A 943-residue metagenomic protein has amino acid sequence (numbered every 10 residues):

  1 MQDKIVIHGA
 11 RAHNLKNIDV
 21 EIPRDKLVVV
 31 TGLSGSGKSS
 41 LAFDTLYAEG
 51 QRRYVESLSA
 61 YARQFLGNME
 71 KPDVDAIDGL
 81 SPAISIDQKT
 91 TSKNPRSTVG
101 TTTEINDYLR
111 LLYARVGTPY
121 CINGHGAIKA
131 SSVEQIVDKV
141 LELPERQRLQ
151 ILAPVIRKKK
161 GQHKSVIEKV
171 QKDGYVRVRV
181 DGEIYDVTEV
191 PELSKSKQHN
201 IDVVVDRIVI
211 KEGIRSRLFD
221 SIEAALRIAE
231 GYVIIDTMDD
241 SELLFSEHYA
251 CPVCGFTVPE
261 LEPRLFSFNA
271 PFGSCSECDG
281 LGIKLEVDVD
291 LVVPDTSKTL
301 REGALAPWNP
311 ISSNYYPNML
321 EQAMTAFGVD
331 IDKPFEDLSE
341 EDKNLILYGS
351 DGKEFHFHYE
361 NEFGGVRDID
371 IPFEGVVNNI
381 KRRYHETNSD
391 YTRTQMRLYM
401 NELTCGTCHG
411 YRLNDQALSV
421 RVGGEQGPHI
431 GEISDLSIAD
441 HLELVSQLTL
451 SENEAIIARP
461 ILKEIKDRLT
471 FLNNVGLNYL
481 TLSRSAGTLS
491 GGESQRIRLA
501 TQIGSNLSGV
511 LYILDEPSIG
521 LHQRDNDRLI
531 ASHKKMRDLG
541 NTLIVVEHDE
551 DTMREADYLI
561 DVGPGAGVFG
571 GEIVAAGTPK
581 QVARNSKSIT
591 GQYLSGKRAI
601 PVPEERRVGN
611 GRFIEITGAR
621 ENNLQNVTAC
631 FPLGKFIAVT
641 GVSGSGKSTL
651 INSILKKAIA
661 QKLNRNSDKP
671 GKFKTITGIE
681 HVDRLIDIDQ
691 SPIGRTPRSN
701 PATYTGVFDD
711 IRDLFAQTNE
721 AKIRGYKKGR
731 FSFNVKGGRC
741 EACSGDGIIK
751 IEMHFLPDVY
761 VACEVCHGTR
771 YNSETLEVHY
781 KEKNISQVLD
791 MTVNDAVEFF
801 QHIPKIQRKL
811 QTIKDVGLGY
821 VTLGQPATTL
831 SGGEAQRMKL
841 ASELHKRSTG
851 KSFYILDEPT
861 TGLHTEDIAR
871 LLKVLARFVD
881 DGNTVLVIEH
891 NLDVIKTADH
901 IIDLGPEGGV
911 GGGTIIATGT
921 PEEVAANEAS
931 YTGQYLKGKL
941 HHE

Functional and structural regions predicted by a protein language model:
M1-E943: Conserved phosphate-binding elements of NTP-dependent enzyme cores
